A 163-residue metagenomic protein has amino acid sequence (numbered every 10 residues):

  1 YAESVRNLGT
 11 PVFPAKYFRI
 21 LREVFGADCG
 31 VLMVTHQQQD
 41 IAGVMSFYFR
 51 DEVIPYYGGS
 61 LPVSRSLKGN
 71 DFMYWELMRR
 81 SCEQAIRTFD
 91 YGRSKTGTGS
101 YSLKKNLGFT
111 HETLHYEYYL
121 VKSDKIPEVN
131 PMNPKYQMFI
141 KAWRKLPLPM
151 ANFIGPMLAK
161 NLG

Functional and structural regions predicted by a protein language model:
Y1-S66: A conserved beta-strand-loop-helix scaffold within acyl/acetyltransferase catalytic domains
K16, F72, S102: Active-site phosphate/pyrophosphate-handling residues
Y17, E76, G99: Short Gly/charged-rich anion-binding patches and loops
V24, R80, Q84: Active-site catalytic microenvironments for nucleophilic, acid-base chemistry
R65-R79: Conserved acetyl-CoA-binding loop-helix of GNAT-fold acetyltransferases
Q84-G163: Active-site/acyl-donor-binding loops of N-acyltransferases
